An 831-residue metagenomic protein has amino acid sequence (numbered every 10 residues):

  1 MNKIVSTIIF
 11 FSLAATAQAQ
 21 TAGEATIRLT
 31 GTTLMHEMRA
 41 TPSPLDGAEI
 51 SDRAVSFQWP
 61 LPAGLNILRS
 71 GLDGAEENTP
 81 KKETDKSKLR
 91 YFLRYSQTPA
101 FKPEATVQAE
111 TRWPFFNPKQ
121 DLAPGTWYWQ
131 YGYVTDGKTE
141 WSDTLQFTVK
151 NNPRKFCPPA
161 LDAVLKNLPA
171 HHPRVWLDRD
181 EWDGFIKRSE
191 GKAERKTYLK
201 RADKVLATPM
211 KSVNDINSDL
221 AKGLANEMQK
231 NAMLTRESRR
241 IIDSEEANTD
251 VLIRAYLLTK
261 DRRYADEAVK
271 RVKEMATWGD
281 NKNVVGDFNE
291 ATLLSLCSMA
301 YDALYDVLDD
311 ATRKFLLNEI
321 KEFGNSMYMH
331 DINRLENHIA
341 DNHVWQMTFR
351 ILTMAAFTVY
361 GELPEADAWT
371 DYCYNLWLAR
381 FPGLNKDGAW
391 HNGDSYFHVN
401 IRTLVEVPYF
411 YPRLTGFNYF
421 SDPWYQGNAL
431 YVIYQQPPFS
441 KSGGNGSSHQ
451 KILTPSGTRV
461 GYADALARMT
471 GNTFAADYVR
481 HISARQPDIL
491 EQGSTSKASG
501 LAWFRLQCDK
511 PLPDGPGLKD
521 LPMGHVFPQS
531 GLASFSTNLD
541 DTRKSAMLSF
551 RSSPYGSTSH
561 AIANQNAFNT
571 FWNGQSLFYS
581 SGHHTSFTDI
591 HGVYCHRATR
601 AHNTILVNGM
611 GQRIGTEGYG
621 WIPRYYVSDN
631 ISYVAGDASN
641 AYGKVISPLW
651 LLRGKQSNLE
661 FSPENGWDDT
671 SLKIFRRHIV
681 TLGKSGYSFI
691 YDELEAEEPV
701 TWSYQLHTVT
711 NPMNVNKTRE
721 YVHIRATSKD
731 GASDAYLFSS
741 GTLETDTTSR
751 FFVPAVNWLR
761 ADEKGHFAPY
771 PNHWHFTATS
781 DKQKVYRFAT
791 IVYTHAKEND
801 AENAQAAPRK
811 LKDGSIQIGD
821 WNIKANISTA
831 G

Functional and structural regions predicted by a protein language model:
A22-G71: Pro/Thr/Ser/Gly-rich low-complexity, intrinsically disordered linker/stalk tracts
A25, F147-L177, V715-N716: Low-complexity, Pro/Ser/Thr- and charge-rich linker/hinge segments at domain boundaries
E76-P124: Recognizes extended acidic, P/S/T-rich segments that occur within or adjacent to Ig-like beta-sandwich modules
D136-K150: Extracellular fibronectin type III
R174, S189, Y198, K222 (+1 more regions): Aromatic-lined, polymer-binding surfaces characteristic of secreted/periplasmic polysaccharide-degrading enzymes
V359, V399-L577, D781-R787, A804-G831: Carbohydrate-active enzyme catalytic cores, enriched for enzymes that act on polyanionic acidic polysaccharides
H584-G831: CBM-like, beta-strand-rich accessory domains located in the C-terminal region of large, secreted polysaccharide-active
